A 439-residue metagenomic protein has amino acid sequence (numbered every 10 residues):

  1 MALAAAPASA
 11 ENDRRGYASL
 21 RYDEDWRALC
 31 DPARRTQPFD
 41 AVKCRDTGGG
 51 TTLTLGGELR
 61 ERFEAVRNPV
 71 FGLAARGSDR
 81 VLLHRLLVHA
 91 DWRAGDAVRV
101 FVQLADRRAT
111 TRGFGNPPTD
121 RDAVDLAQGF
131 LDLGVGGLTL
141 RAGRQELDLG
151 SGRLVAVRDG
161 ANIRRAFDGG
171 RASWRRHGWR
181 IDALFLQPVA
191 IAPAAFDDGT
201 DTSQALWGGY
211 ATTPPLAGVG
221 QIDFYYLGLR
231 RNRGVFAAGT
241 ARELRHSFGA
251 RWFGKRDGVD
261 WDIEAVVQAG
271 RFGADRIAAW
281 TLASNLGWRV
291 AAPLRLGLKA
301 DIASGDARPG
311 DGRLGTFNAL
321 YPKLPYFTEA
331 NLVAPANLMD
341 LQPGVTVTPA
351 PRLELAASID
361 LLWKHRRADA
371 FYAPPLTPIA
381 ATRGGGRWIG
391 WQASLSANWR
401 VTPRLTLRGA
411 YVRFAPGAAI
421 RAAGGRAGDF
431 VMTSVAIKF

Functional and structural regions predicted by a protein language model:
L3, P7-D79, P118, R295-A300 (+3 more regions): N-terminal periplasmic/intermembrane-space "pro-region" immediately following the signal or transit peptide
N12-R34, A237-A238, E264-Q268, D275-R383: Extracellular/periplasmic loop regions
R15-A28, L353, L395, W399 (+1 more regions): Outer-membrane beta-barrel "beta-signal"
T54-E64, F101-A105, R141-Q145, D182-L186 (+7 more regions): Transmembrane beta-strands of outer-membrane beta-barrel proteins
A65-H84, A94-L138, L149-V157, A194 (+4 more regions): Surface-exposed loop and membrane-interface regions of Gram-negative outer-membrane beta-barrel proteins
G72-R76, P117-D122, R158-N162, D198-T202 (+4 more regions): Flexible, surface-exposed loop regions and adjacent strand-edge segments of Gram-negative outer-membrane beta-barrel
G136-L140, R153-G310, T348, A368 (+3 more regions): Signature for the C-terminal beta-barrel architecture of outer-membrane proteins
T402-S434, K438: Predominantly the C-terminal beta-signal and adjacent terminal strand-loop region of outer-membrane beta-barrel
